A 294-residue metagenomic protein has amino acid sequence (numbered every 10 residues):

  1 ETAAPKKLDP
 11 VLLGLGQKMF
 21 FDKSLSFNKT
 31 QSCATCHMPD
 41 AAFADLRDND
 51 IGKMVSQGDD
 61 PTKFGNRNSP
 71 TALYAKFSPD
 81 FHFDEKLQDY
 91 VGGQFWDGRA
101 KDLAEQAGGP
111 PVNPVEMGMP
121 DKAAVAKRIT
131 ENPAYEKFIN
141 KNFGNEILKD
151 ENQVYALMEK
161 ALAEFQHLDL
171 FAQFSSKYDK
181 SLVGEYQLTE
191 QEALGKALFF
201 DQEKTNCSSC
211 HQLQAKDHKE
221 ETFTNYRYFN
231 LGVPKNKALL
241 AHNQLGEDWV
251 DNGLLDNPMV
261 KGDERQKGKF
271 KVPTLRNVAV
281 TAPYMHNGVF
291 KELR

Functional and structural regions predicted by a protein language model:
E1-A104, K177-R294: Short glycine/threonine-rich turn/loop motifs
D60-F143, I147-H167, H286-K291: Periplasmic c-type cytochrome electron-transfer domains
N142, E146-D201: Anion-binding catalytic surfaces of enzymes that hydrolyze or transfer phosphate/sulfate esters
